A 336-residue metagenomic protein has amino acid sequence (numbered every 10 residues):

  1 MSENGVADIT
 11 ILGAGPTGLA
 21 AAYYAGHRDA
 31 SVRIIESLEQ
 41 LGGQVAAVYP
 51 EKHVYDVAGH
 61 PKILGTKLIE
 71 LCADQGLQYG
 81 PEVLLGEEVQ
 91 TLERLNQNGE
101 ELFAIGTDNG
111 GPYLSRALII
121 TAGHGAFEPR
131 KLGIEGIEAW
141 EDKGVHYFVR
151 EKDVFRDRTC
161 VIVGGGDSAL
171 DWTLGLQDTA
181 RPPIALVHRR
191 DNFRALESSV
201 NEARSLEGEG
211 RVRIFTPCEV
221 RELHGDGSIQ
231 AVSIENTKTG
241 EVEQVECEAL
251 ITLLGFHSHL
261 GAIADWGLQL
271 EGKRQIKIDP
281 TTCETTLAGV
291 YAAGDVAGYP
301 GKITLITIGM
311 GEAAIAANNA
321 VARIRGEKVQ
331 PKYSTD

Functional and structural regions predicted by a protein language model:
M1-L12, H27-R28, Q40, V83-R158 (+4 more regions): FAD-binding core/adjacent interface of flavoenzyme oxidoreductases
A7-R33, W172-Q177: N-terminal Rossmann-like FAD-binding beta1-loop-alpha1 element of flavoenzymes
T10, G26-A47, P183-F193: Glycine-rich FAD pyrophosphate-binding loop
G15-T17, Q40, D167-S168, A297: Residue-level detector of alpha-helix initiation sites
E39-I63, L196-E202: Conserved N-terminal glycine-rich FAD pyrophosphate-binding loop of Rossmann-like flavoproteins
G76-T107, P112-S115, Q177-K277, I324 (+1 more regions): A Rossmann-like FAD-binding core segment of flavoenzymes
G133, I137-V154, L253-T307, I315-A322: FAD-site-proximal beta/loop scaffold in flavoenzymes
R156-T179: Rossmann-like NAD(P)H-binding beta-loop-alpha module
